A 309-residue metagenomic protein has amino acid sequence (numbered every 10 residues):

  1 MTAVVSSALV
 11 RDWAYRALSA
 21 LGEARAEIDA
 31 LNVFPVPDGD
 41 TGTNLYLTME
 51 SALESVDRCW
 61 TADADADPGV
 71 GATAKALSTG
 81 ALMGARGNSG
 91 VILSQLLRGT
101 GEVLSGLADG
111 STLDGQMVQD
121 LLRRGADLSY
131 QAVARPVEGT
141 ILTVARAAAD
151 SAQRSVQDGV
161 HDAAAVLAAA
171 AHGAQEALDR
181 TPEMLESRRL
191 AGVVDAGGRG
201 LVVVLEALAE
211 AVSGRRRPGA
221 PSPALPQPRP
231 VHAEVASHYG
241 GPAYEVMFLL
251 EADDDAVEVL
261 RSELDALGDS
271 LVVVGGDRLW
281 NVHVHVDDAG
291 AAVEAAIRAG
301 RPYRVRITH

Functional and structural regions predicted by a protein language model:
M1-H309: N-terminal loops that bind phosphate or other acidic moieties and the adjacent beta-alpha structural core
